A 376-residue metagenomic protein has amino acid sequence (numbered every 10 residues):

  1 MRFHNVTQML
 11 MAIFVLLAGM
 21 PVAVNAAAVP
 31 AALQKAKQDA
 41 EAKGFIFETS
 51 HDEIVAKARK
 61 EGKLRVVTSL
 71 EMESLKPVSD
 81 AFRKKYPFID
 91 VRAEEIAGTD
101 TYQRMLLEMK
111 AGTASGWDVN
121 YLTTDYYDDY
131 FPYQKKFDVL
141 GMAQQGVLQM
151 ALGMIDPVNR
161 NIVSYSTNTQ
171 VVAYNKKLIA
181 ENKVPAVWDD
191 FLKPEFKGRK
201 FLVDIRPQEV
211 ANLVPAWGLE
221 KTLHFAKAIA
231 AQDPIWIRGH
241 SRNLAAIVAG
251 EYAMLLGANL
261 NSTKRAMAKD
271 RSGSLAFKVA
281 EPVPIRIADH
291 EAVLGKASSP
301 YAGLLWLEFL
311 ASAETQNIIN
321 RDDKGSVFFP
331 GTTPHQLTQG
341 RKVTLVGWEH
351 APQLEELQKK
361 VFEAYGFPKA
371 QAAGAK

Functional and structural regions predicted by a protein language model:
Q8-P21: Bacterial N-terminal signal peptides
P30-Q34, F47-R59, R65, S69-D90 (+2 more regions): Short, polar/charged alpha-helical segment
R65-D80, R92-L106, A114-E251: Extracytoplasmic ligand-binding site segments that recognize negatively charged/polar headgroups
Y126-Y130, A253-S274: A ligand-binding cleft/hinge motif common to bilobed small-molecule-binding domains
T167-N168, A226-A230, P234-I237, R271-G295: Periplasmic-binding protein-like
A173-L178, V214-A216, I287-A302, L310 (+1 more regions): A bilobed periplasmic-binding-protein/Venus flytrap-type ligand-binding module shared by bacterial periplasmic
F196-I205, F309-P334: Periplasmic-binding protein-like
T332-K376: Extracellular/periplasmic bilobal clamshell ligand-binding domains
